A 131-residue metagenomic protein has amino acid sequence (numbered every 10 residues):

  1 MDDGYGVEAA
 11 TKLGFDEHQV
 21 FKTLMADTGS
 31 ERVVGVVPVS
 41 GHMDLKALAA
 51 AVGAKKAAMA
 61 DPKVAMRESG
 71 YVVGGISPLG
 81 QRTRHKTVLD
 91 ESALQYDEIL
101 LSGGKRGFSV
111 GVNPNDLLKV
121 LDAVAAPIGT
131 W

Functional and structural regions predicted by a protein language model:
M1-W131: Extended, low-hydrophobicity, polar/charged segments
